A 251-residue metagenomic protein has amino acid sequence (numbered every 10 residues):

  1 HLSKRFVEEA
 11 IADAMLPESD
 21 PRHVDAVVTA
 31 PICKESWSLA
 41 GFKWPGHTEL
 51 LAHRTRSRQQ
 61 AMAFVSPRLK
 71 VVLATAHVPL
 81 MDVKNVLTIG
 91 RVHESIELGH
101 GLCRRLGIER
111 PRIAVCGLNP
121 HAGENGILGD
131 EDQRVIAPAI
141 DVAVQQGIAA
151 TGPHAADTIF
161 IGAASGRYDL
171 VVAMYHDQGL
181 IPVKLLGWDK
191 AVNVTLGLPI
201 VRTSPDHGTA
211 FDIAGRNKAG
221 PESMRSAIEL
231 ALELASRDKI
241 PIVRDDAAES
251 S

Functional and structural regions predicted by a protein language model:
H1-E131, A137-S251: Anion-binding alpha/beta catalytic cores of soluble intermediary-metabolism enzymes, centered on
